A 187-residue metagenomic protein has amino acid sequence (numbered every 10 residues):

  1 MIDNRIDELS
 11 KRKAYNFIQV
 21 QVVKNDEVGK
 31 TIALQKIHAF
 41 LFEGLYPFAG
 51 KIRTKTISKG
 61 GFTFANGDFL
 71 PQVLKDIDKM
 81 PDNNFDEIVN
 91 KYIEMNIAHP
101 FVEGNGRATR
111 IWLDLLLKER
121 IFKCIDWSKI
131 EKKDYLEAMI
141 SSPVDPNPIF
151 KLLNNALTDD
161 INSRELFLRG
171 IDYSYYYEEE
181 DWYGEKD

Functional and structural regions predicted by a protein language model:
M1-D187: FIC/Doc superfamily catalytic core
